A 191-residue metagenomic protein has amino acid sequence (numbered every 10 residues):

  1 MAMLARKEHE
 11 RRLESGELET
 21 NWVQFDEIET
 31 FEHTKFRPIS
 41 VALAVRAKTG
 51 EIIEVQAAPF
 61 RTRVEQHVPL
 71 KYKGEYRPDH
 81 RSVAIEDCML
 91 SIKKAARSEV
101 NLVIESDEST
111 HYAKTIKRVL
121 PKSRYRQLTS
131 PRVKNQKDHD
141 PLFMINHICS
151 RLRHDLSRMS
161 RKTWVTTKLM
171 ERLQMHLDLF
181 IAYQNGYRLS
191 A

Functional and structural regions predicted by a protein language model:
M1-A191: Residue-level recognition of single "structural anchor" positions that define or cap local secondary structure
